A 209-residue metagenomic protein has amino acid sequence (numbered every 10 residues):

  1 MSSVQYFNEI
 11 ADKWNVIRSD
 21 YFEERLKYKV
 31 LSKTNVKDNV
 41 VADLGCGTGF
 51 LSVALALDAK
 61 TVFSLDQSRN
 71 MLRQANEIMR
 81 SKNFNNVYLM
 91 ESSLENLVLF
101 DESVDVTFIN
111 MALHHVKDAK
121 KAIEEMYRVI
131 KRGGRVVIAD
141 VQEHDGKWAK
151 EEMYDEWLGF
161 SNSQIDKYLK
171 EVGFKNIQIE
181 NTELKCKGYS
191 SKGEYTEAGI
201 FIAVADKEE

Functional and structural regions predicted by a protein language model:
M1-K37, F50-A54, Q74, E183 (+1 more regions): Conserved class I S-adenosyl-L-methionine
A42, T48-N96: Class I SAM-dependent methyltransferase SAM/SAH-binding core
F108: A conserved beta-strand element that flanks and buttresses the S-adenosyl-L-methionine
K120-R132: A short glycine-rich, Lys/Arg-flanked "PGG" loop and its adjoining helix->strand segment in the class I
G134-D140: Conserved beta-strand signature within the Rossmann-like core of class I S-adenosyl-L-methionine
A149-Q164: Acceptor-substrate binding/catalytic loop of class I
F174-K185: Conserved S-adenosyl-L-methionine
K185-E209: Core SAM-dependent methyltransferase catalytic element
